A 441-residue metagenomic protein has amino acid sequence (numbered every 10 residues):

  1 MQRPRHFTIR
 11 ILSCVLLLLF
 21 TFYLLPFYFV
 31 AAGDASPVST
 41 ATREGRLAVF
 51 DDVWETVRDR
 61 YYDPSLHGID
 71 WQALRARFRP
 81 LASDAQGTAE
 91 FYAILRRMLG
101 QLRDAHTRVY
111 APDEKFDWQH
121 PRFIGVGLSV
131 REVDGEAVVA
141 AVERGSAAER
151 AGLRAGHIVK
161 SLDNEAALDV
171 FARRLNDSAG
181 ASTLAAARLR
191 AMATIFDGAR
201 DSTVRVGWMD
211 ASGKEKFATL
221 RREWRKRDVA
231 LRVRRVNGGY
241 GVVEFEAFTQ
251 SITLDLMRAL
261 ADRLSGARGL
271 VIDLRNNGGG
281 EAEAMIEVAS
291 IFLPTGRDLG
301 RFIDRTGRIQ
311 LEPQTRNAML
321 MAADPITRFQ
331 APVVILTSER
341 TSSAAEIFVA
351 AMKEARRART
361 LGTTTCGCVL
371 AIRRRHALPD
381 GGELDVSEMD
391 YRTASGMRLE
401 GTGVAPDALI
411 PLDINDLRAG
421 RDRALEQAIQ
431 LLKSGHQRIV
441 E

Functional and structural regions predicted by a protein language model:
Q2-F27, Q437-V440: Short, basic, low-complexity termini and linkers enriched in Ser/Thr/Gly/Pro that act as targeting/leader peptides
T40-I69: Mature N-terminal segment immediately following signal peptide/propeptide cleavage in secreted/periplasmic
G45-F50, V57-R58, L74, G87-M98 (+9 more regions): Stable alpha-helical elements in mature extracytoplasmic
V53, M98, L128, A148 (+9 more regions): Terminal peptide-recognition signature
S65-G135, L189-A193, A199-V233, H436-E441: Extended, small/polar residue-biased N-terminal targeting/export presequences and adjacent propeptide/linker tracts
D84-E90, A155-R205, R258, A284-E287 (+2 more regions): PDZ domains, with a preference for the canonical peptide-binding region formed by the helix
Q119-D169, Q250-S251, M389: PDZ/PDZ-like domain segments forming the peptide/carboxylate-binding groove, activating on the N-terminal beta-strands
I195-P379, L417, L431-K433: Cleft-lining beta-strand/loop regions that shape enzyme active-site pockets
